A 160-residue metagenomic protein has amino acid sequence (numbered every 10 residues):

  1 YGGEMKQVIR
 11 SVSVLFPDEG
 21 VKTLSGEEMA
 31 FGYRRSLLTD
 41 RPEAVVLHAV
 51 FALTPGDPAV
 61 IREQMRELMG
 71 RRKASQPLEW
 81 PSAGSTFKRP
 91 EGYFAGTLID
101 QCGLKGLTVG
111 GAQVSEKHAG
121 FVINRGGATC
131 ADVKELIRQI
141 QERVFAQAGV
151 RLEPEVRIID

Functional and structural regions predicted by a protein language model:
Y1-R10, F16, S82: A gly/ser-rich beta-alpha-beta helix-loop segment of oxidoreductase catalytic cores
L15-E135, E142-R143, Q147, R151-D160: Phosphate/pyrophosphate- and phosphate-bearing ligand-binding catalytic cores of soluble enzymes
